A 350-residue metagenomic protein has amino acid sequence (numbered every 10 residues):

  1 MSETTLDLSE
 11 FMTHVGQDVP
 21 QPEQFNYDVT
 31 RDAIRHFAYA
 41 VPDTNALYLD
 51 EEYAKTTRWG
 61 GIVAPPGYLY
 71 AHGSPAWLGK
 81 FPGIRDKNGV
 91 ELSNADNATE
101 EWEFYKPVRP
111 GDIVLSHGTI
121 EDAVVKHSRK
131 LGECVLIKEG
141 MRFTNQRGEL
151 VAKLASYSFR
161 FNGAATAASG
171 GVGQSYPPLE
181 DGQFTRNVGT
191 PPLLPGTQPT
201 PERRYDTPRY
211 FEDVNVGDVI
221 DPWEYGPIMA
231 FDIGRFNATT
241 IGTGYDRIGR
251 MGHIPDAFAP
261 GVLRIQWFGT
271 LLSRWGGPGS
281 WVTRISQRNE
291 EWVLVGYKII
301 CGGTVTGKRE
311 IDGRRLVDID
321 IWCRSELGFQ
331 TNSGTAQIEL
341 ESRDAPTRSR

Functional and structural regions predicted by a protein language model:
M1-Q17, N97-V216, V293-R350: HotDog/MaoC-like acyl-thioester-processing domains
S2-T99, A167-W281, R343-R350: Hot-dog-fold acyl-thioester-processing enzymes
D256, L263-K308, R324-E326, P346: Catalytic-pocket segment enriched in acidic/His residues
